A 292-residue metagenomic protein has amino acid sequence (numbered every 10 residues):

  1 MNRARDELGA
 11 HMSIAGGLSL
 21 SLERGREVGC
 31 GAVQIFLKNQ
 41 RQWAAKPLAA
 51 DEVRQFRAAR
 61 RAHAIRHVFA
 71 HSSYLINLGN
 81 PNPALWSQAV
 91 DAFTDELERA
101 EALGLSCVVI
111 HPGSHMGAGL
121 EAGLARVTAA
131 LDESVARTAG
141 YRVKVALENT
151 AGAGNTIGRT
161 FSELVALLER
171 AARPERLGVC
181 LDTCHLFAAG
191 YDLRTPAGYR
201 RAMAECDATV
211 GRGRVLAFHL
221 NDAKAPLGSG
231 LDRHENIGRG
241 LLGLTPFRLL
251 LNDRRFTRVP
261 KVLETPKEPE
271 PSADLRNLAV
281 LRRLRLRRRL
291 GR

Functional and structural regions predicted by a protein language model:
M1-S72, I76-E98, R287-R292: N-terminal pre-domain/capping segments
N2-R3, E23-C30, L48-F69, E96-G104 (+4 more regions): Acidic (Asp/Glu)-rich catalytic clusters
H11-A15, K38-Q40, S72-L75, G113-H115 (+4 more regions): Active-site beta-loop-alpha junctions enriched in small/polar residues
G25, H71, A89, A100 (+5 more regions): Conserved, mostly hydrophobic/aromatic
G31-F36, R66-A70, L177-T183, R212-K224: Non-cysteine beta-strand/loop elements that form the S-adenosyl-L-methionine
L78-G178: Active-site acidic/histidine proton-transfer and metal-coordination neighborhood in alpha/beta enzyme cores
I157-V165, F187-R258, S272-L275: Gly/Pro-rich active-site loop or hairpin
P271-L290: C-terminal helical cap(s) of enzyme catalytic domains, especially alpha/beta-barrels
